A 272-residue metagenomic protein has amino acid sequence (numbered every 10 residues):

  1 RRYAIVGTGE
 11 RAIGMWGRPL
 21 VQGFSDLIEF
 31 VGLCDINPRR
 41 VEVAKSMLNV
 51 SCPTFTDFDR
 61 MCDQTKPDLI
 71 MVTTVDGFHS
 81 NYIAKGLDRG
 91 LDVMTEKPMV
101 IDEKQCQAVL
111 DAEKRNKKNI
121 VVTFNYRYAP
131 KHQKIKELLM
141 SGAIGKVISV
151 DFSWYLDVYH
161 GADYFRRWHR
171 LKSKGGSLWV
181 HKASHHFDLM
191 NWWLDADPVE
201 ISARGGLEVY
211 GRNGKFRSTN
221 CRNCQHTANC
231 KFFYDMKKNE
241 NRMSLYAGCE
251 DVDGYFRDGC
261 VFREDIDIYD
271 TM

Functional and structural regions predicted by a protein language model:
R1-N49: N-terminal Rossmann-like dinucleotide-binding module
R2, N119, K146-S149: Residues that mark the start of a beta-strand
R2-A4, V31-D35, R39, L48-D57 (+3 more regions): Internal alpha/beta domain cores that form substrate/cofactor-binding pockets in large enzymes and binding proteins
G9-G14, Y126-D258: Predominantly a Rossmann-like dinucleotide-binding segment in NAD(P)-dependent oxidoreductases
A44-S51, A108, A112-E113: Short, conserved SAM-binding/catalytic segment of Class I S-adenosyl-L-methionine-dependent methyltransferases
F55, M94, N119-V121, D151 (+1 more regions): Structural detector of well-ordered beta-strand residues that form the stable sheet scaffold of enzyme domains
Q64, L69, V75-D76, S80-R127 (+1 more regions): Beta-strand-loop-alpha-helix segment that lines the small-molecule cofactor/substrate pocket of alpha/beta enzymes
V261-M272: Glycine-enriched catalytic-core subsegment of oxygenase/oxidase enzymes
